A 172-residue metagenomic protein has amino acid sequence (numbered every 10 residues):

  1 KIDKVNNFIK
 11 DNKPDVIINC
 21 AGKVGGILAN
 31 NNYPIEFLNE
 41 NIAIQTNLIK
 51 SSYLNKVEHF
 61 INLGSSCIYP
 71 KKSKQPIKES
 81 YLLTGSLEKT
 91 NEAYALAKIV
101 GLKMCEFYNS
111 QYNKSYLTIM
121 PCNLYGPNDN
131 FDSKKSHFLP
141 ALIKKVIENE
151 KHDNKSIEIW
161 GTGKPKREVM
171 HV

Functional and structural regions predicted by a protein language model:
K1-N41: NAD(P)H-binding glycine-rich loop region in Rossmannoid oxidoreductase-like domains and their noncatalytic homologs
K4, A43, N47-S51, M104 (+1 more regions): Conserved mid-core alpha-helix of short-chain dehydrogenase/reductase
P14, P34-T46, K50-Y53, V57 (+1 more regions): Catalytic Tyr-X3-Lys loop
N19, T46-N91, L117: Conserved Rossmann-fold NAD(P)-dependent oxidoreductase catalytic core, especially the SDR/UDP-sugar
G22, S65, P121-L124: Active-site loop/turn elements of alpha/beta-hydrolase fold enzymes, especially the short glycine-/histidine-rich
K72-Y81, K103-V172: NAD(P)-dependent short-chain dehydrogenase/reductase
A93, A97-V100: Active-site helix of classical SDR
